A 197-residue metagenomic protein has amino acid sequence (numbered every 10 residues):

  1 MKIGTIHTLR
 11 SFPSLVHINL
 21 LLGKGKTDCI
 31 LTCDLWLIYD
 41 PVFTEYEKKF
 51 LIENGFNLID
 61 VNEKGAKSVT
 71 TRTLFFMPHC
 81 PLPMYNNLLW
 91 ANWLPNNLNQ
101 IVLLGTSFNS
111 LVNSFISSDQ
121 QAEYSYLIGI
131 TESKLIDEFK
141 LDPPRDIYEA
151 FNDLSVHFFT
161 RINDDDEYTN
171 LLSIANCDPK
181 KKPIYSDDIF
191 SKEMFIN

Functional and structural regions predicted by a protein language model:
M1-G4, T8-V16, L20-C29, Y39-N197: Domain-level detector for long C-terminal conserved domains
